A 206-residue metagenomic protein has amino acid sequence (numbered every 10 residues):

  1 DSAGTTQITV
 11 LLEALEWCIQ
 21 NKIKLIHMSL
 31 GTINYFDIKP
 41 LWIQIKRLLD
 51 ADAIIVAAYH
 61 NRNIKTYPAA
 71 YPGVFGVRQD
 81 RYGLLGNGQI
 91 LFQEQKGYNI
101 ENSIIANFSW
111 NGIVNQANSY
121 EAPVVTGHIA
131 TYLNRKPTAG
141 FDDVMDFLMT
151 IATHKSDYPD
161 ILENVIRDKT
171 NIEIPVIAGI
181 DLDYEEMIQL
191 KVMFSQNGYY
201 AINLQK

Functional and structural regions predicted by a protein language model:
D1-I8, K136-D146: Subtilisin-like serine protease catalytic core
D1-T32: Subtilisin-like peptidase catalytic core
F36-I55: Catalytic-core regions built around general acid/base machinery
L49-D50, A69, S195: Anion (oxyanion) recognition and catalysis
I64-N134: Extracellular S/T/G-rich loop segment that most often corresponds to the catalytic His/Ser-adjacent loop
A152, S156-K169: Pre-Walker A adenine-sensing motif
I166-L204: Walker A (P-loop) phosphate-binding motif
